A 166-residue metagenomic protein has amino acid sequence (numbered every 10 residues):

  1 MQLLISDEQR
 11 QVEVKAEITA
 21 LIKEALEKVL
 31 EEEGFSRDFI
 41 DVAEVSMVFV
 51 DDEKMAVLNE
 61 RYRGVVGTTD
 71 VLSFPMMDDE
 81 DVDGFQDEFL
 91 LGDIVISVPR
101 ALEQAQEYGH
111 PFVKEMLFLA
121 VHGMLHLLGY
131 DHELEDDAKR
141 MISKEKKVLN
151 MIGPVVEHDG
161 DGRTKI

Functional and structural regions predicted by a protein language model:
M1-M116, L128-I166: An acidic/histidine-cluster motif and surrounding catalytic segment that typifies divalent-metal-assisted enzyme active
V121, L125-G129: Short active-site segment of divalent metal-dependent hydrolases/proteases that encodes the spacing between
